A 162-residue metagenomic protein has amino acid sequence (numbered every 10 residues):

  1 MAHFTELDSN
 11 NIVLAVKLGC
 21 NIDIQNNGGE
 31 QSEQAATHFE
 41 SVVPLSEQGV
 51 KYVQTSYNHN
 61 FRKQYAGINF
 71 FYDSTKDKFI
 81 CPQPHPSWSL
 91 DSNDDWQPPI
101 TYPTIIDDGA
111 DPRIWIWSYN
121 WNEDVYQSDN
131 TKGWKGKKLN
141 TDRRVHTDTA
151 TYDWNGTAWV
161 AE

Functional and structural regions predicted by a protein language model:
M1-E162: Viral virion structural and adsorption modules
